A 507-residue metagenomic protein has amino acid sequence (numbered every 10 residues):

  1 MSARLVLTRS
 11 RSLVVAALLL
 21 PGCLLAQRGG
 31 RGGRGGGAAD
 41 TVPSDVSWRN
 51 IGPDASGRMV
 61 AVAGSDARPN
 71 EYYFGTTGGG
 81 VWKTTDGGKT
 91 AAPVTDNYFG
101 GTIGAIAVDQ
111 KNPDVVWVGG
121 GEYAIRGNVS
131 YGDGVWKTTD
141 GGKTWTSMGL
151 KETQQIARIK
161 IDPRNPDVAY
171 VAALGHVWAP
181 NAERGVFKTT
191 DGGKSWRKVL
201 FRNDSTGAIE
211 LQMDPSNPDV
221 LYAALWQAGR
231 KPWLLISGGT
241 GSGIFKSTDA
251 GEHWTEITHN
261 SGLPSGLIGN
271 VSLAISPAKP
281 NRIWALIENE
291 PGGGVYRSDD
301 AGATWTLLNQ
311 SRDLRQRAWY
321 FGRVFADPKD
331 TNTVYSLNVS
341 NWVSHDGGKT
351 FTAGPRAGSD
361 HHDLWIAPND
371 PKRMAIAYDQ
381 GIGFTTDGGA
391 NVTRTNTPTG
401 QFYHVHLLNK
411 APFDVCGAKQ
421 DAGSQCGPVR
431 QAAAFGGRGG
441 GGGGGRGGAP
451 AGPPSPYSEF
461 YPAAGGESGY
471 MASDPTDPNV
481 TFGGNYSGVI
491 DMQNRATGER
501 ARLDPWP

Functional and structural regions predicted by a protein language model:
M1-V15: Bacterial N-terminal signal peptides that target proteins for export
A17-A26: Hydrophobic h-region of N-terminal signal peptides that target proteins for export in Gram-negative bacteria
A26-P507: Beta-propeller blade termini and top-face loops
